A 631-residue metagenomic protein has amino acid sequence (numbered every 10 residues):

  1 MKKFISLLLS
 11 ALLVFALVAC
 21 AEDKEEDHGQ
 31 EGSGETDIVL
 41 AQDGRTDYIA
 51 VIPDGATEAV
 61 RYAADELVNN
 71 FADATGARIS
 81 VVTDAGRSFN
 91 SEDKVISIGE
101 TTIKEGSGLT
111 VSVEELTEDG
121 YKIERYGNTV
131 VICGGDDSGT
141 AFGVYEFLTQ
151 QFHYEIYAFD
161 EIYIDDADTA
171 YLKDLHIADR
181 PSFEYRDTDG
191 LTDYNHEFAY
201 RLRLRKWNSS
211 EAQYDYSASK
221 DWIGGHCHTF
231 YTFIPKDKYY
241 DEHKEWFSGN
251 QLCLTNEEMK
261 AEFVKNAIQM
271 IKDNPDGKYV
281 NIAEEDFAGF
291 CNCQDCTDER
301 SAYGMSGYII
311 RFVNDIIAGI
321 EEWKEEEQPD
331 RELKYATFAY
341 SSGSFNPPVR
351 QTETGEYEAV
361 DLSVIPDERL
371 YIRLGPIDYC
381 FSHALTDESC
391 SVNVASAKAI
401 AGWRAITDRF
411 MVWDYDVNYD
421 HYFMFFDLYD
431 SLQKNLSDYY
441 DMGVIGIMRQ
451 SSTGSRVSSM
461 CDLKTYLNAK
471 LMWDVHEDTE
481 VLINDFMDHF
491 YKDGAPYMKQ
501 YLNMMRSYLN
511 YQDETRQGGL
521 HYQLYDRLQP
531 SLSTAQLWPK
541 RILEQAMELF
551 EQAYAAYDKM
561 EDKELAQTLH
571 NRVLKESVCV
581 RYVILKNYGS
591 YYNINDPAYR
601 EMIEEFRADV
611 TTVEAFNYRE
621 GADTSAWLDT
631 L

Functional and structural regions predicted by a protein language model:
M1-F4: Positively charged n-region of N-terminal signal peptides that target proteins for export
L8-A16: Bacterial N-terminal signal peptides
F15-G34: Sec-dependent signal peptide cleavage junction
Q42, T46-D47, G55-E58, A63-E66 (+4 more regions): Feature activates predominantly on carbohydrate-active enzymes
S80-V113: Short, well-ordered secondary-structure micro-motifs within conserved domains or adaptor modules
Q251-A261, Q269, S391-P496, Q500: Structured mid-domain segments that build the active-site/substrate or prosthetic-cofactor binding neighborhood
A288-Y335, G343-N346, R350-Y371, P376-C380 (+4 more regions): Active-site neighborhood of glycoside hydrolase catalytic domains
K470-L631: Catalytic domains of carbohydrate-active enzymes that cleave complex glycans
